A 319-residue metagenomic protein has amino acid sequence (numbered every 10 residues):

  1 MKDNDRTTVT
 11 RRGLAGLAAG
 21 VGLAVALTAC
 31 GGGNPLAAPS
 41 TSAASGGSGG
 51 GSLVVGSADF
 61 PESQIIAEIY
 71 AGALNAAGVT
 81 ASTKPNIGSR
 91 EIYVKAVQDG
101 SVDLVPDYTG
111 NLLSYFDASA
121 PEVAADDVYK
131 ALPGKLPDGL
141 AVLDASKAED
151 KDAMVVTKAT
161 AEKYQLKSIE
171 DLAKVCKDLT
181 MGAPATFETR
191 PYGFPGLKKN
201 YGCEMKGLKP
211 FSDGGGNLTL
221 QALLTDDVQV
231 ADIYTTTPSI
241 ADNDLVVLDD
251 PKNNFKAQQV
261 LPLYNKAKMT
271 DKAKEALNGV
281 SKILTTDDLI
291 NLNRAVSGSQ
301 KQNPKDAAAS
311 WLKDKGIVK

Functional and structural regions predicted by a protein language model:
R11-A15: N-terminal export leaders
V25-A29: C-terminal motif of bacterial Sec signal peptides marking the signal peptidase cleavage site
G31-N34: Bacterial signal peptide processing site
G50-S82, K147-G216, D287, Q302-D306: Bilobed "Venus flytrap"/periplasmic-binding protein-like clamshell domains and structurally analogous long
E68, G72-A73, E91-V102, P195-N200 (+1 more regions): Short helices/loops that flank or line small-molecule/ion binding pockets
F116-L143, D227-V230, S239-K252: Ligand-binding "clamshell"
D152-E162, Q258-D271: A bilobed periplasmic-binding-protein/Venus flytrap-type ligand-binding module shared by bacterial periplasmic
K198, E275-K319: An extracytoplasmic/periplasmic, membrane-proximal ligand-sensing/linker region
